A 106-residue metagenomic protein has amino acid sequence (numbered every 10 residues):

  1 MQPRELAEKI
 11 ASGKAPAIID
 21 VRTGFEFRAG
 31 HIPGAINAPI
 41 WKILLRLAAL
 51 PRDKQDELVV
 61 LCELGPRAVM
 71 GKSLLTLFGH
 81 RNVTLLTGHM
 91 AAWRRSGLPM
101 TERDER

Functional and structural regions predicted by a protein language model:
M1-A17, G24-E57, E63-R106: Rhodanese-like catalytic fold shared by cysteine-dependent sulfurtransferases and DSP/PTP-type phosphatases
